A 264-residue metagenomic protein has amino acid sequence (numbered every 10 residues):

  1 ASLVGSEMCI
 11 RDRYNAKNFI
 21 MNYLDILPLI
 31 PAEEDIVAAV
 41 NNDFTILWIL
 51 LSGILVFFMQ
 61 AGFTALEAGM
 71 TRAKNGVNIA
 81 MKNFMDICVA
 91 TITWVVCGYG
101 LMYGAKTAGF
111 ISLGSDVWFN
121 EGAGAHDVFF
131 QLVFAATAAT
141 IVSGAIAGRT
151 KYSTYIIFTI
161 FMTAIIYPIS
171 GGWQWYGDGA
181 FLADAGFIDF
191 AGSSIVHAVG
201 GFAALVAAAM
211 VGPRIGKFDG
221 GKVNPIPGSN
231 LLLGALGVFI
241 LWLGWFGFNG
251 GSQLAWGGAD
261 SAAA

Functional and structural regions predicted by a protein language model:
A1-D12: Single conserved hydrophobic/aromatic residue that forms the stacking wall/gate of nucleotide- or nucleobase-binding
D12-R13, D25: Generic extreme N-terminus detector
M21-A264: Hydrophobic alpha-helical transmembrane bundles of multi-pass membrane proteins
